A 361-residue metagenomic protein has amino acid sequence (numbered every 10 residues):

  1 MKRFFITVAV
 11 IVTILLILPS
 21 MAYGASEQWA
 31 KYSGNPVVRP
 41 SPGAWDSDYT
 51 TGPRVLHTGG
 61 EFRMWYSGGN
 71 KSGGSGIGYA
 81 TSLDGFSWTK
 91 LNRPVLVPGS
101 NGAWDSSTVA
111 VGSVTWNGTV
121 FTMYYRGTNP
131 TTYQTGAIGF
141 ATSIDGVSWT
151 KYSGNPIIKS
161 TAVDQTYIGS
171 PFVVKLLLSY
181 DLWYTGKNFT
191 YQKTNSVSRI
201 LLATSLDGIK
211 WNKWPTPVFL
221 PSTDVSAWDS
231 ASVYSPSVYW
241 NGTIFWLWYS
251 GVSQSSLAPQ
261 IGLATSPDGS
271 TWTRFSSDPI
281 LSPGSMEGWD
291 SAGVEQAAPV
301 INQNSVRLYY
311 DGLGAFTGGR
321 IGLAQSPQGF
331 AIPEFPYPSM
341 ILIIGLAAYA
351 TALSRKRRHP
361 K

Functional and structural regions predicted by a protein language model:
M1-F4, K356-P360: Positively charged n-region of N-terminal signal peptides that target proteins for export
M1-V8, P338: Bacterial N-terminal signal peptides that target proteins for export
I11-V12, I343: Repetitive helical segments and hydrophobic/amphipathic motifs
L15-Y23: C-terminal segment of classical bacterial N-terminal signal peptides
G24-F330: Carbohydrate-active catalytic/glycan-binding domains of CAZyme proteins, especially the secreted or lumenal ectodomains
A25, P360-K361: Ser/Thr/Pro/Gly-rich low-complexity linker/stalk segments immediately outside membranes or between
E334: Phosphate-handling catalytic cores of nucleic-acid transaction enzymes
Y337-K356: A cross-kingdom C-terminal cell-surface attachment/processing module
